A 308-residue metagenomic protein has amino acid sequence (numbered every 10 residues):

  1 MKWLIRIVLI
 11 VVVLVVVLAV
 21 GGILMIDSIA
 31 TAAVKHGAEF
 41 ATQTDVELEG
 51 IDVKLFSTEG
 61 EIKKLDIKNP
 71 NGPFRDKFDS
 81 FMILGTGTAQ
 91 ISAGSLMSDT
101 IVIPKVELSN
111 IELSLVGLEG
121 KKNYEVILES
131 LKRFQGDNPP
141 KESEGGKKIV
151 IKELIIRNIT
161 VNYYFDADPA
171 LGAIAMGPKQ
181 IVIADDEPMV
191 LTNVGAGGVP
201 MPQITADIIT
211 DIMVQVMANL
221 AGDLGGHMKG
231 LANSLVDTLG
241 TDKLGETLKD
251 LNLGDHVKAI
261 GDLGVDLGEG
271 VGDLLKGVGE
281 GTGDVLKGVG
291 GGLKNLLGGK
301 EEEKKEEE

Functional and structural regions predicted by a protein language model:
M1-Q43: N-terminal type II signal-anchor transmembrane helix that functions as the membrane-insertion/stop-transfer segment
W3-I5, V13-L24, T58-L65, N110-L118: Short low-complexity stretches enriched in small and charged residues
L4-V11, V15, L220-L231, L235-L293: A hydrophobic membrane-anchoring feature enriched in long, contiguous, low-charge segments that mark signal-anchor
I7, V11, S28, F56-E59 (+1 more regions): Generic alpha-helical scaffold signal
A32, H36-G37, D45, L96 (+2 more regions): N-terminal "first-domain core" detector
Q43-P70, R157: N-terminal leader/targeting pre-sequences
K64-N219, T238, V265, E269 (+3 more regions): Secondary-structure transition motifs
E306-E308: Short, solvent-exposed mixed-charge patches
